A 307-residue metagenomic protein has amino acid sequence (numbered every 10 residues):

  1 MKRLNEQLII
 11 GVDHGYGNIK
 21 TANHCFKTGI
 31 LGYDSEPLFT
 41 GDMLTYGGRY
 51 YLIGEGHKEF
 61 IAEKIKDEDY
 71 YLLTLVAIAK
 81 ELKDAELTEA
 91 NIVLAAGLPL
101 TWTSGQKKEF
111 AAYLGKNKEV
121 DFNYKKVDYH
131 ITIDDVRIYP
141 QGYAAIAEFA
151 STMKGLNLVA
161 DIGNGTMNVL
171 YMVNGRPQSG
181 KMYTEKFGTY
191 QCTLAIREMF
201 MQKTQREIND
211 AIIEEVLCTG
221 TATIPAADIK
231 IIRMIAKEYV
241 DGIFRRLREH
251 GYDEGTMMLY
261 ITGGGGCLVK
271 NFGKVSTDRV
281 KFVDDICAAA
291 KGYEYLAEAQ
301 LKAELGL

Functional and structural regions predicted by a protein language model:
M1-V159, R176-Q191, K203, A211-L307: Nucleotide/phosphate-binding catalytic cleft detector across ATP-hydrolyzing and phosphate-transferring enzymes
I162-N168: Ser/Thr-glycine-rich phosphate-binding loops at phosphate-binding pockets of nucleotides, nucleotide cofactors
V169-N174: PRPP/pyrophosphate-binding module of the type I phosphoribosyltransferase fold
R197-K203: Acidic, metal/cofactor-coordinating or nucleic-acid-engaging core segments within structured domains
